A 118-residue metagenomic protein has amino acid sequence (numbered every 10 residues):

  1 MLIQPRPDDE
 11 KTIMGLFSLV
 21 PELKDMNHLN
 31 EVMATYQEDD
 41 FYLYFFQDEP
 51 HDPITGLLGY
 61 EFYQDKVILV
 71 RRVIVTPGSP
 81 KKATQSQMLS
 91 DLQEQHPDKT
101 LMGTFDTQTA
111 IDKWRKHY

Functional and structural regions predicted by a protein language model:
M1-H28: Short amphipathic alpha-helix that is part of the acyltransferase structural core
P7-E10, I111-K116: Inter-domain helical "communication" segments and dimerization helices that couple sensory or membrane-embedded modules
H28-A34: Short secondary-structure capping micro-motifs at structural edges
A34-E49: A short helix-loop-beta-strand connector motif used in the catalytic cores of GNAT acetyltransferases and, in some
L43, K66-V70, D98-F105: Hydrophobic beta-strand segments of well-ordered beta-sheets in folded domains
Q47-G78: Conserved donor-binding loop and adjoining core beta-sheet/short helix segment in diverse acyl/aminoacyl transferases
P80-Q95: Conserved acetyl-CoA-binding loop-helix of GNAT-fold acetyltransferases
E94-T109, H117-Y118: Conserved GNAT acetyl-CoA-binding A-motif
